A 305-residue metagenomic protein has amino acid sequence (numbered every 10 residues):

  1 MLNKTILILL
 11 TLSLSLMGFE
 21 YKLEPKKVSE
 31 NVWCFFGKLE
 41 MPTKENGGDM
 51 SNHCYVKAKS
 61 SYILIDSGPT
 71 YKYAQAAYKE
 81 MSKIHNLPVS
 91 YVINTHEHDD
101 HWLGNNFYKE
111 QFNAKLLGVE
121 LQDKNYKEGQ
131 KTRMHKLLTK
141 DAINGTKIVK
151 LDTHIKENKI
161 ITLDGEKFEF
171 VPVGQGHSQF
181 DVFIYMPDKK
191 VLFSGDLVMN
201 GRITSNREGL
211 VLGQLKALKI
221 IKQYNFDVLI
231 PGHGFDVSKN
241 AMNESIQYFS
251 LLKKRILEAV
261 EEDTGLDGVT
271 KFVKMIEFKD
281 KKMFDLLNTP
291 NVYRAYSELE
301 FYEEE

Functional and structural regions predicted by a protein language model:
T5-L14: Sec-dependent N-terminal signal peptides
S13, Q223-N225, D236-E305: Accessory terminal helices/loops
L16-E20: Boundary at the C-terminal end of the N-terminal hydrophobic targeting segment
E30-E80, I184-S194: Conserved beta-strand hairpin/beta-sheet module of binuclear metal-dependent hydrolase folds, prominently
N31, V56, D66, M81 (+10 more regions): Divalent metal-coordination and catalytic microenvironments
F36-M50, H135, A142, G201-L210: Acidic/histidine-rich helix-loop elements that form or flank divalent-metal/phosphate-binding sites at the catalytic
S61-I63, S67-Y71, I160, K167 (+1 more regions): Metallo-beta-lactamase
K79-K156, I160: Active-site HxH/HxHxD metal-binding segment of metal-dependent hydrolases
